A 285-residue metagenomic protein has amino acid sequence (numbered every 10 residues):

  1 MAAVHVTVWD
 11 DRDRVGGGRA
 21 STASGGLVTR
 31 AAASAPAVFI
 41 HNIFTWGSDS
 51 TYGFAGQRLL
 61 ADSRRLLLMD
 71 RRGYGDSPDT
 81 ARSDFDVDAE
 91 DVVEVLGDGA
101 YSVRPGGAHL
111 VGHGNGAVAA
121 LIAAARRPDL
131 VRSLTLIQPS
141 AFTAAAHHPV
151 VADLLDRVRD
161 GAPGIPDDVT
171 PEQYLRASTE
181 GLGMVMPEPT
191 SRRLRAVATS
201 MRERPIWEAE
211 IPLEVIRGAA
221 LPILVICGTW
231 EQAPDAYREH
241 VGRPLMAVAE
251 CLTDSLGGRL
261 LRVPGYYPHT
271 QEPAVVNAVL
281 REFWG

Functional and structural regions predicted by a protein language model:
A2-P78: Conserved HGGG/HGGXW glycine-rich cap/lid loop of the alpha/beta-hydrolase fold
F39, L110, L136, V225-C227: Structural beta-sheet core signal
L67-H109: Active-site loop/oxyanion-hole signature of alpha/beta-hydrolase fold enzymes
D70-Y74, S140, P264-Y266: Short beta-to-alpha linker loops that shape the active-site pocket of alpha/beta-hydrolase fold enzymes
V95, A278-G285: C-terminal alpha-helix
G106-A145: Conserved hydrolase catalytic core segment
P139-S191, R195-E210: Helix-rich cap/lid subdomain of alpha/beta-hydrolase
P189-S255, R259-P273: Conserved serine/cysteine hydrolase catalytic core
